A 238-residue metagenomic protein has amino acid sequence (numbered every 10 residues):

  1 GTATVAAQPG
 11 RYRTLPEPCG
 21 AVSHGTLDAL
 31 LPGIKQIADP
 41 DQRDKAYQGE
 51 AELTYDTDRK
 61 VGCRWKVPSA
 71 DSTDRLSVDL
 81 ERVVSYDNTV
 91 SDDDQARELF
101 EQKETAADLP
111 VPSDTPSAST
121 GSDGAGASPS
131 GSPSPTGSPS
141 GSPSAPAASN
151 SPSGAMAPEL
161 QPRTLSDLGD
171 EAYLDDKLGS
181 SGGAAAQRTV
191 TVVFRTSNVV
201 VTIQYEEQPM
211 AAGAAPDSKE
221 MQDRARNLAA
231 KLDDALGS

Functional and structural regions predicted by a protein language model:
Q8-T196, V200, Q204-M210, A214 (+3 more regions): A small/polar (G/S/T-enriched), proline-flanked helix-loop surface module common in exported/cell-envelope proteins
